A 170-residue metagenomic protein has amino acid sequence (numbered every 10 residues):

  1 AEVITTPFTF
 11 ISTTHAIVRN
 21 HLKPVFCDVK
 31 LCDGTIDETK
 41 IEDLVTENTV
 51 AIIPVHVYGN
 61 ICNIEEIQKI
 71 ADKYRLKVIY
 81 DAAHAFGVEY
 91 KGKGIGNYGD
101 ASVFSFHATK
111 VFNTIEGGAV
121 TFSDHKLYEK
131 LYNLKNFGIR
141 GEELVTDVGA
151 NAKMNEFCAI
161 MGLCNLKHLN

Functional and structural regions predicted by a protein language model:
A1-A82, E89: PLP-dependent aminotransferase-like
F8, C32, I36, K93 (+1 more regions): Residues at secondary-structure transition points
L44-T46, G94-G99: Active-site nucleotide-sugar/metal-binding loop of Leloir-type enzymes
T49, K73-R75, K93, G117 (+1 more regions): A generic hydrophobic-helix recognition signal that picks specific residues within alpha-helical hydrophobic
A85-K91, Y98-N170: Active-site region of PLP-dependent enzymes
